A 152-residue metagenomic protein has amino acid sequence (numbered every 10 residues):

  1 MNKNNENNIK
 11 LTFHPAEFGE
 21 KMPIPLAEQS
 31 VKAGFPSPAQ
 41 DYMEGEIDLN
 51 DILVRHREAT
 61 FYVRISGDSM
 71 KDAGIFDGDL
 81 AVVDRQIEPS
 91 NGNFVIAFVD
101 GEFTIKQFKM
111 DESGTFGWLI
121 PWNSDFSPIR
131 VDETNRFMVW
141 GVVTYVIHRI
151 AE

Functional and structural regions predicted by a protein language model:
M1-K71, E102-F103, F137-W140, Y145-E152: Short, positionally conserved secondary-structure boundary motifs
V54, Q86-E88, M110: Short polar/acidic secondary-structure junctions
Y62-S66, I96-F98, F108, W118-W122: Short, acidic/hydrophobic/Gly-rich beta-strand patch recurrent on exposed beta strands that often constitutes part
G78-D79, N93: Structural motif
V82-V83, I96: Hydrophobic beta-strand signal
N91-T115: Short, compositionally biased
M110-E152: Glycine- and charge-enriched low-complexity intrinsically disordered segments
